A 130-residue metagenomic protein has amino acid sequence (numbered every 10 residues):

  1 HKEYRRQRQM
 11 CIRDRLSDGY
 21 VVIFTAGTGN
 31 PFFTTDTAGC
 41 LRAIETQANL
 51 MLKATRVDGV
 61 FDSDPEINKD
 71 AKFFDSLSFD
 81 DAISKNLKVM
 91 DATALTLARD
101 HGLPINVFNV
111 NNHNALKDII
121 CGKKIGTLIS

Functional and structural regions predicted by a protein language model:
H1-D14: Single conserved hydrophobic/aromatic residue that forms the stacking wall/gate of nucleotide- or nucleobase-binding
K2, C40-E45, A94-L97: Hydrophobic/aromatic ligand-binding patch that stacks against planar heteroaromatic rings of cofactors or nucleotides
R6, I125-S130: Long, charged amphipathic helices and adjacent flexible linkers at domain junctions
Q9, D36, D62-I67, K117-C121: Short acidic, glycine/serine/threonine-rich loops at helix termini
R13-D14, I67-F74, K123-G126: Short, hinge-like loop/turn segments at secondary-structure boundaries
R13-D62: Internal active-site segments that recognize and position negatively charged phosphoryl groups and nucleotide moieties
A26-T28, A71-I120: Polyanion-binding loop/helix "lid" in catalytic or ligand-binding cores
T46-I67, G102-N114: Glycine-rich phosphate/pyrophosphate-binding loops and their adjacent beta-strand/loop elements at enzyme active sites
